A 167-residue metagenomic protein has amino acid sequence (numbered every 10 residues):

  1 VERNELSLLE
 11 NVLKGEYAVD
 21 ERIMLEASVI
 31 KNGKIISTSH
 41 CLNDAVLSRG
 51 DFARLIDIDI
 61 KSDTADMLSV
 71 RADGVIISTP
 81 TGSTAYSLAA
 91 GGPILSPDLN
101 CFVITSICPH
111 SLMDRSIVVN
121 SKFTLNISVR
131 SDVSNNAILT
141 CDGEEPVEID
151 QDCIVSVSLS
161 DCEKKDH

Functional and structural regions predicted by a protein language model:
E2-D73: Catalytic core of DAGKc-family lipid kinases
E21-L25, C41-N43, R54-I58, D73-V75 (+5 more regions): A generic structural signal for short beta-strands and their flanking turns/coil linkers
I30, L47-S48, I60-D63, S78 (+4 more regions): Short beta-strand-to-turn element immediately C-terminal to the catalytic PLP-Schiff-base lysine in fold type I
K31, D51, T81, L159-D161: A generic beta-sheet turn/junction motif
C41, L47, D63-D66, R115-H167: ATP/nucleoside-binding phosphotransfer catalytic cores, i.e., glycine-rich phosphate-binding loops
R54-L55, S83-Y86, S111-L112, S134-N135 (+1 more regions): Short, acidic Gly/Pro/Ser/Thr-rich loop/turn segments
S69-A72, I77-M113: Gly/Ser/Thr-rich active-site loops/lids in small-molecule metabolic enzymes that frequently grip phosphoryl groups
